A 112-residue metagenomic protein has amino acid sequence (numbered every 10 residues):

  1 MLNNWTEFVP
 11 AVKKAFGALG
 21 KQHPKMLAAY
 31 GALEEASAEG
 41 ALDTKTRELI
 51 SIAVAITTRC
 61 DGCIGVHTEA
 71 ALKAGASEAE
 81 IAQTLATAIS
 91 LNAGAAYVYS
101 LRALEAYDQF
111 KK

Functional and structural regions predicted by a protein language model:
M1-T46, Y99-K112: Acidic, glycine/proline-rich low-complexity segments that act as flexible tails and inter-domain linkers
P24, E39, S77, S90-Y97: Alpha-helix boundary/capping and short turn/kink residues
A28, V66-E78, L104: Iron-sulfur (Fe-S) cluster-binding segments and ferredoxin-like electron-carrier domains, especially [2Fe-2S]
E34, S51, T68-L72, L85-A86: Amphipathic alpha-helical segments within well-ordered protein domains
A41-T58, E78-A86: Immediate flanking context of iron-sulfur cluster ligation sites
C60-C63: Short cysteine clusters
A82-Y107: C-terminal structural segments of small proteins and small subunits
